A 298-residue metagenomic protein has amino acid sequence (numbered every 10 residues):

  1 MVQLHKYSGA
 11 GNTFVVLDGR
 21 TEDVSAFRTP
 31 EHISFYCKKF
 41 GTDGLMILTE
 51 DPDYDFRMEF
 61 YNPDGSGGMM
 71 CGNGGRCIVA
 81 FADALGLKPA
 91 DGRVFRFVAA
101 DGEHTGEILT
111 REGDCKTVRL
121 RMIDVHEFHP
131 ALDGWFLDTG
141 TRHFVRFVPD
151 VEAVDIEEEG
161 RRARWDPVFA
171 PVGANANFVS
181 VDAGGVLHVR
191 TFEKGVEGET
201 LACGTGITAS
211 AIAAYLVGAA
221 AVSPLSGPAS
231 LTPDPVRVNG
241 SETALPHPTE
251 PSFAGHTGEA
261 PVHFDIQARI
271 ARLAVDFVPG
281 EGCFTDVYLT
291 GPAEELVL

Functional and structural regions predicted by a protein language model:
M1-D114, V145-G227, F253-L298: A glycine-rich beta-to-alpha transition motif near the start of alpha/beta enzyme domains, typified by
V118-D133, E158-R162: Active-site glycine-rich loop that binds ribose-phosphate moieties when present
P130-L137, L298: Extended Gly/Ser/Thr-rich low-complexity repeat segments, especially those forming or decorating extracellular
G227, T232-P233, R237, E242 (+2 more regions): Short Gly/Ser/Thr- and charged-rich N-terminal loops/segments that act as flexible capping/hinge elements
